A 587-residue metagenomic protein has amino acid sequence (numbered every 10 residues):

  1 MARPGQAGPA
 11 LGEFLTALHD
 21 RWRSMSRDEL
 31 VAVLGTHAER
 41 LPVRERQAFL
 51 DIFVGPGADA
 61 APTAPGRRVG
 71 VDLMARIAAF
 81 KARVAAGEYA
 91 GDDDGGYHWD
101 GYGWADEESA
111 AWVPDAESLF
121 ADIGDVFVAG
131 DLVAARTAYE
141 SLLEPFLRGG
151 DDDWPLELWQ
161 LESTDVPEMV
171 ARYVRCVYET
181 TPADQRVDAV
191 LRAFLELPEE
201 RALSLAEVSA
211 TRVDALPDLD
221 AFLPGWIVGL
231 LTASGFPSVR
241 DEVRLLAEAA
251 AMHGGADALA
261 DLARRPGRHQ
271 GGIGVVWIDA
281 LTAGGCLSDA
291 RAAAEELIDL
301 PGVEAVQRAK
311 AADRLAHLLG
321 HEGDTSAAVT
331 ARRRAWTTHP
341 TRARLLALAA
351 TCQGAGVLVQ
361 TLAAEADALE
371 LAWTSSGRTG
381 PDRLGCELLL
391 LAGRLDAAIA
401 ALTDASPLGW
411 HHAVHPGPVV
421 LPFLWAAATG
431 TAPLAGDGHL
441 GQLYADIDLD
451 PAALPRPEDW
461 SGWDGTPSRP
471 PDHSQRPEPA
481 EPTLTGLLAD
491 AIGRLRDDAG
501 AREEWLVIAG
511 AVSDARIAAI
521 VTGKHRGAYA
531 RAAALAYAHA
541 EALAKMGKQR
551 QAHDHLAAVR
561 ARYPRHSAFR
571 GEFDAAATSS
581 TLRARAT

Functional and structural regions predicted by a protein language model:
M1-T587: Eukaryote-biased, non-catalytic alpha-solenoid scaffold regions
